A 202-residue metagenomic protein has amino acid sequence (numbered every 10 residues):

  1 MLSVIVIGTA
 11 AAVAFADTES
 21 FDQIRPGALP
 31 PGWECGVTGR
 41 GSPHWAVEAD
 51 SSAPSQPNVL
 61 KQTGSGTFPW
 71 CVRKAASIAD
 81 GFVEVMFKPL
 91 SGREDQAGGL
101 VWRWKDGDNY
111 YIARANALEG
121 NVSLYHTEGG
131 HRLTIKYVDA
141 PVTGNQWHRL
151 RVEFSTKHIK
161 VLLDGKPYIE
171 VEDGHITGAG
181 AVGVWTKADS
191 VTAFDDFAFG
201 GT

Functional and structural regions predicted by a protein language model:
M1-A11: Bacterial N-terminal signal peptides
F15-T38, D195: Extracellular carbohydrate-recognition regions
S20, I176-T202: Ligand-recognition surfaces built from glycine- and aromatic
F21, V83-V85, Q146-V161: Short tryptophan-centered beta-strand motifs in secreted/extracellular beta-sheet-rich domains of glycan-recognition
P26, Q62-L124, E128: Secretory/extracellular carbohydrate-interaction modules and structurally similar beta-sandwich "look-alikes"
A28-V59, G66-T67: Extracellular glycan-recognition surfaces and repeat-rich motifs
E128-R149: Short, aromatic/His-centered strand-loop micro-motif at the edge of beta-sheets
L162-G183: Short, solvent-exposed beta-strand-to-loop segments that form ligand-recognition rims of beta-rich domains
